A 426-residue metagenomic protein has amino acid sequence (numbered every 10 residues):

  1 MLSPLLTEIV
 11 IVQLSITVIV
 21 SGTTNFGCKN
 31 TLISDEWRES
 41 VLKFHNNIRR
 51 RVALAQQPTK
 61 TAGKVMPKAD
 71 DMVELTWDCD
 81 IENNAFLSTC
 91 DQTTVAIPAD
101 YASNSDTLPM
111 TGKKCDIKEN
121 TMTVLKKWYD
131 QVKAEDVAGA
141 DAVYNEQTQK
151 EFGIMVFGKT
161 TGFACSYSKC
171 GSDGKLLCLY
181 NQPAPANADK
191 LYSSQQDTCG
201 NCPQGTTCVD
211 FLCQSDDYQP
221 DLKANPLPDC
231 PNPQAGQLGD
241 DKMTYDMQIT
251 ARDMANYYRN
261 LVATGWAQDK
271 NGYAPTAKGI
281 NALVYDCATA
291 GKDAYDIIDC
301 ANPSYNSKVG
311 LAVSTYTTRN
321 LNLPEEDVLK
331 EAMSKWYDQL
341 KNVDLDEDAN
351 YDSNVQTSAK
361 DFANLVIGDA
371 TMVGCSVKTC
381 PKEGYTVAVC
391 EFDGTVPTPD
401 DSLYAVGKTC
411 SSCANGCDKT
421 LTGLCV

Functional and structural regions predicted by a protein language model:
L2-V426: Mature extracellular or exoplasmic CAP/SCP-family domains and secreted bioactive peptides
